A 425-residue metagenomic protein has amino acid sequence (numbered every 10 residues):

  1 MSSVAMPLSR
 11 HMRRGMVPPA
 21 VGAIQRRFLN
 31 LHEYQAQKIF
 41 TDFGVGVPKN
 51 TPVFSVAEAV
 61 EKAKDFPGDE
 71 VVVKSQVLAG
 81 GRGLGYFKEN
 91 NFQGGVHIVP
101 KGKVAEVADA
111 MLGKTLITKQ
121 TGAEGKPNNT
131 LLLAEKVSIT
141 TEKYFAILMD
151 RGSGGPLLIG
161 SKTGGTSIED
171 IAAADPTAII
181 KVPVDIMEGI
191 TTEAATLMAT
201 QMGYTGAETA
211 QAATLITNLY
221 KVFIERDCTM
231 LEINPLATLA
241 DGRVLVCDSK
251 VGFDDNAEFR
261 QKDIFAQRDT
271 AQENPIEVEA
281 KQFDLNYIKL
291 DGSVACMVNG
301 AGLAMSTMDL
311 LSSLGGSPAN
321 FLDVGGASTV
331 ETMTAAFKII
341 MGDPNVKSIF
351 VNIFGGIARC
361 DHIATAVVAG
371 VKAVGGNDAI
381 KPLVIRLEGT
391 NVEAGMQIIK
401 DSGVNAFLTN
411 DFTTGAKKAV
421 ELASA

Functional and structural regions predicted by a protein language model:
S2-I233, A237-V351, D361-T365, K372-G375 (+1 more regions): ATP-dependent carboxylate/acyl-activation modules
G356: Catalytic core of bacterial c-di-GMP phosphodiesterases, primarily the EAL and HD-GYP domains, capturing alpha-helical
I380-E388: Short internal beta-strands
